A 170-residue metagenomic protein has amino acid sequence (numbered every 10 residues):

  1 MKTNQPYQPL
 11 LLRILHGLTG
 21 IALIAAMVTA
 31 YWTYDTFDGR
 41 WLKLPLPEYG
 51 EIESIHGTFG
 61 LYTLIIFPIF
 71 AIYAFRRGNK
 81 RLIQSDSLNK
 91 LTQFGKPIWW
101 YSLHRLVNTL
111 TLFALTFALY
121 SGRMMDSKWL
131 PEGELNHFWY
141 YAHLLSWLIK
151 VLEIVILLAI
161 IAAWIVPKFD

Functional and structural regions predicted by a protein language model:
M1-D170: Membrane-embedded alpha-helical bundles that constitute the cytochrome b-like, heme-associated redox core of multi-pass
